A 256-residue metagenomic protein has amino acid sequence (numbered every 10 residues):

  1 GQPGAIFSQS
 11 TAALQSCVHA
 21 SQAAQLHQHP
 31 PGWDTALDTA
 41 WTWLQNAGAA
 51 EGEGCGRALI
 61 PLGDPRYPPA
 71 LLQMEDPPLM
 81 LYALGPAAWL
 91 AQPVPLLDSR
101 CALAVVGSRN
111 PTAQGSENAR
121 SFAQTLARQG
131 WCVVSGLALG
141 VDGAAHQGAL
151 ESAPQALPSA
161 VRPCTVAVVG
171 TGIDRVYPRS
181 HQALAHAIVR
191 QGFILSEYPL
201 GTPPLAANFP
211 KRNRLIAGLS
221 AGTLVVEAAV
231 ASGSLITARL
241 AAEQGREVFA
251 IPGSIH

Functional and structural regions predicted by a protein language model:
G1-R66, I251: Short, small/acidic-rich helices and loops at N termini and domain boundaries of DNA replication/processing enzymes
T35, P61-H256: Glycine-biased, small-residue-rich flexible motifs in mid-sequence functional cores and linkers
